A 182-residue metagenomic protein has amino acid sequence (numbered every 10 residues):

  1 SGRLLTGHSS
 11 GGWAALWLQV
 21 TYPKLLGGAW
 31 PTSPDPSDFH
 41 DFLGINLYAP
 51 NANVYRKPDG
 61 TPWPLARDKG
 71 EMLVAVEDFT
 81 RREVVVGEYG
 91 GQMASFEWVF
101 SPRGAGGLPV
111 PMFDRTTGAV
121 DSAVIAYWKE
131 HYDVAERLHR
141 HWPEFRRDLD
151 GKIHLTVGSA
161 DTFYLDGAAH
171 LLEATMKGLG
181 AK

Functional and structural regions predicted by a protein language model:
S1-K182: Non-catalytic cap/lid and distal C-terminal segments of serine-dependent acyl enzymes
